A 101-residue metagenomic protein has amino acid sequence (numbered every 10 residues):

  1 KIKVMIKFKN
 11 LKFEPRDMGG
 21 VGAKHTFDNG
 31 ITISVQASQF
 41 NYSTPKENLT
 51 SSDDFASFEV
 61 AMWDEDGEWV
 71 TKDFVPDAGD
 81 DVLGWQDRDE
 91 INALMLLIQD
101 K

Functional and structural regions predicted by a protein language model:
V4-K101: Catalytic phosphate/metal-binding cores of nucleic-acid and nucleotide-processing enzymes, i.e., regions that mediate
